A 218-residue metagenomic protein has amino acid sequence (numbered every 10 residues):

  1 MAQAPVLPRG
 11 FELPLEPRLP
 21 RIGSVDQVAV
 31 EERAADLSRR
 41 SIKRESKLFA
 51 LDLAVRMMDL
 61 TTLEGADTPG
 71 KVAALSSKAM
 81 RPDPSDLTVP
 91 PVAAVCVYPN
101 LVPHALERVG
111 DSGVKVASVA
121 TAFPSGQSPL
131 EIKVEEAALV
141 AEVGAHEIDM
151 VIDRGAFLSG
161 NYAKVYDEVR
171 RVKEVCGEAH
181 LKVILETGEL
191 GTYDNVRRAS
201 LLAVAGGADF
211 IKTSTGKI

Functional and structural regions predicted by a protein language model:
M1-M58: Charged, compositionally biased N-terminal leader segments and the immediate start of the first structured element
E45-L53, A66-P90, N100-I218: Alpha/beta enzyme core
M58-L60, V92: Generic preference for hydrophobic/aromatic residues in regular secondary structure cores
L63: A short, histidine- and acid-enriched strand-loop-helix "catalytic/donor-clamping" loop that lines the nucleotide-sugar
